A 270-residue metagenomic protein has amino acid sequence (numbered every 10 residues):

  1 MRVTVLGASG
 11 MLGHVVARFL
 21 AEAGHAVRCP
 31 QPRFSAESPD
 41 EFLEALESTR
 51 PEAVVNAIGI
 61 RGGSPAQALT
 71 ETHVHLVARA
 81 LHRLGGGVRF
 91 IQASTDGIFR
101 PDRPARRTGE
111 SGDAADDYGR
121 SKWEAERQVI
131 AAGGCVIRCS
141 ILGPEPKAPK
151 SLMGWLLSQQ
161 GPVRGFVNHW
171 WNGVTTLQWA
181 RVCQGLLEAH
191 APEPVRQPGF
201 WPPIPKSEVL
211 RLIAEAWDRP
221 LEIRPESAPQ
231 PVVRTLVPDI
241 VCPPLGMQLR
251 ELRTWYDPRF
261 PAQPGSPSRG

Functional and structural regions predicted by a protein language model:
M1-A23: N-terminal Rossmann NAD(P)H-binding glycine-rich loop of SDR-like oxidoreductase domains
A36-L76: NAD(P)H-binding glycine-rich loop region in Rossmannoid oxidoreductase-like domains and their noncatalytic homologs
A68-R79, G112, D116, R120-W123: Glycine-rich NAD(P)-binding loop of the Rossmann-fold in SDR/ketoreductase-type enzymes
A78-A115: Conserved Rossmann-fold NAD(P)-dependent oxidoreductase catalytic core, especially the SDR/UDP-sugar
R127-W171, L177-Q178: NAD(P)-dependent short-chain dehydrogenase/reductase
A180-P231, F260-S268: Mid/C-terminal beta-alpha module of Rossmann-like enzyme folds, strongest in SDR-family dehydrogenases/epimerases
I204-K206, E222-R253: Active-site loop of classical SDR/Rossmann-like NAD(P)-dependent oxidoreductases, centered on the catalytic Tyr-X3-Lys
C242-G270: Amphipathic terminal alpha-helices
